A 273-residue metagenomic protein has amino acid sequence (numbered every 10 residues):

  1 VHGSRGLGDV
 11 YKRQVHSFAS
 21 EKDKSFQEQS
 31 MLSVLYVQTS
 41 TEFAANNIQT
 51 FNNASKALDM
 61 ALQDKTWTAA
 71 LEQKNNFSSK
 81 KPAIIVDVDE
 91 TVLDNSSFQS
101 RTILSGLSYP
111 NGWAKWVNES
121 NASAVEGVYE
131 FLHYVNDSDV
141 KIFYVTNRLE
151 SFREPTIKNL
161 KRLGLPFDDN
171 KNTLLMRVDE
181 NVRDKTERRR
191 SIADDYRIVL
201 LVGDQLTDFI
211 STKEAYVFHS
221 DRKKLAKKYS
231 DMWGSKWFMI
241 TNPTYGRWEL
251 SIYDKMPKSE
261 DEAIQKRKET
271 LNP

Functional and structural regions predicted by a protein language model:
V1-Y11: Single conserved hydrophobic/aromatic residue that forms the stacking wall/gate of nucleotide- or nucleobase-binding
D9-V86, D254-P273: Non-catalytic pre-domain segments flanking phosphatase-related domains
Y36-A45, A114-N121, F143-L149, R177-D179: Second-shell loop/turn segments in exported
L62-K74, I142-N147, D169-N172: Surface-exposed patches in mature extracellular/periplasmic domains of secreted proteins
I84-N95: Asp-based phosphoryl-transfer active-site loop
E90, V128-L160, D204-L206: Substrate-recognition element of Asp-dependent hydrolases with the DxDx(T/V) motif
S100-E119: A solvent-exposed, charged loop/short amphipathic helix patch at secondary-structure junctions
R153-P273: C-terminal cap/substrate-recognition subdomain and adjoining C-terminal extension of metal-dependent phosphatase-like
